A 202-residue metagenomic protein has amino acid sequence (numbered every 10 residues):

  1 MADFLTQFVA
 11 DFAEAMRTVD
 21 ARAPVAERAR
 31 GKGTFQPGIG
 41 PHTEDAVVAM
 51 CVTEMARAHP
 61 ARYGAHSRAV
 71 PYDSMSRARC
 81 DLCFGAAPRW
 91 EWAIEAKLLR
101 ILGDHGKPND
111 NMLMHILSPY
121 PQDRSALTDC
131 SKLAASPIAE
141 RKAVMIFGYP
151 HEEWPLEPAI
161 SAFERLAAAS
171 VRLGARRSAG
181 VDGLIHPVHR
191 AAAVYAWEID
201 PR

Functional and structural regions predicted by a protein language model:
M1-R57: Interdomain/boundary linker segments immediately adjacent to catalytic/signaling cores
H42, A46, M50, M75-R77 (+2 more regions): Short, well-structured alpha-helical interface segments that form or flank functional binding sites
E54, A58, S136, R165-A169: Conserved short hydrophobic interaction patches
M55-C83: A short acidic/basic microdomain associated with nuclease active sites
C83-G103: Active-site beta-strand-loop-beta-strand hairpin of nuclease catalytic cores that positions key catalytic residues
L98-P158: Catalytic cores of nucleic-acid endonucleases
E152-R202: Non-catalytic C-terminal interaction segments of nucleic acid-processing enzymes
